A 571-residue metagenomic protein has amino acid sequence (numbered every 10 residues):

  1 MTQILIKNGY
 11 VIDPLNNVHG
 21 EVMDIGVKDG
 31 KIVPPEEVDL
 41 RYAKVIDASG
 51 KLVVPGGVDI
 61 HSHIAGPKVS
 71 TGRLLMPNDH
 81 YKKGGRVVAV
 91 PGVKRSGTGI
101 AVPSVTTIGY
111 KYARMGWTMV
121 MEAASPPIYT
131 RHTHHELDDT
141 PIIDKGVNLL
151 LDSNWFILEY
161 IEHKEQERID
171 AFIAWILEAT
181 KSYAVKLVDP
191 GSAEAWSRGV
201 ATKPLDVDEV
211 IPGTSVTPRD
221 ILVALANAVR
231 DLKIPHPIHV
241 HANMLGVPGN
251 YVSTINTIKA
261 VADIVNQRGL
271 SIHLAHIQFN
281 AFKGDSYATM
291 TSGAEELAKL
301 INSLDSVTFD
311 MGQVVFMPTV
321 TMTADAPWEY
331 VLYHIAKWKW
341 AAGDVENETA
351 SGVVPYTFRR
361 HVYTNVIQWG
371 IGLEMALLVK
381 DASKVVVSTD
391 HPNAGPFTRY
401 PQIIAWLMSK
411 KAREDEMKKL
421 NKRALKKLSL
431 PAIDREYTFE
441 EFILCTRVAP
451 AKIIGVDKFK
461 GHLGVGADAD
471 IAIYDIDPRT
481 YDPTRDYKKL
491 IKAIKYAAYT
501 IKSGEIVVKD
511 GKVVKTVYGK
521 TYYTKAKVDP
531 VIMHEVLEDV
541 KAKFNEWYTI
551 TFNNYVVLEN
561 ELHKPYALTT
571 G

Functional and structural regions predicted by a protein language model:
M1-K28, V33-D39, G66, R73-L74 (+4 more regions): Active-site microenvironment of metallo-dependent hydrolases
V38-V54: Active-site metal-binding motif and surrounding structural segment of the metallo-beta-lactamase
V54-I60, M121-A123, A275-H276, D310 (+1 more regions): Active-site neighborhood of phospho(di)ester-bond hydrolases with catalytic His/Asp-centered motifs
G57-P67, P237-L245: Histidine-centered catalytic micro-motifs
D59-M76, S192-E194, F316-M322, P396 (+1 more regions): Short, solvent-exposed beta-strand-terminating loops
S62, G66-V210, E561-Y566: Divalent-metal coordination cores built from histidine and acidic residues
P77-T98, V200-P212, W328-V354, S409-K427: A solvent-exposed, charged loop/short amphipathic helix patch at secondary-structure junctions
E165-V385: Histidine/acidic residue-rich metal-binding segments in metalloenzymes
